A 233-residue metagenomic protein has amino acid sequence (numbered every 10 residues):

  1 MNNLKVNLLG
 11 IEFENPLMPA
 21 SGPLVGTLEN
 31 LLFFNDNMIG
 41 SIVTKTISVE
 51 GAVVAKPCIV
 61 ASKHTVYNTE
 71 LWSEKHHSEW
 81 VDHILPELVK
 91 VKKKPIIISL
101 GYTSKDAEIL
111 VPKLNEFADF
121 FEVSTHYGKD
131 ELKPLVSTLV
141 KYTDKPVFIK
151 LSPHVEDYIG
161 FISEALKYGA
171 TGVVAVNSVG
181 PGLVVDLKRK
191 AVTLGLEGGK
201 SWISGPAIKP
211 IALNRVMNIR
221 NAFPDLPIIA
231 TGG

Functional and structural regions predicted by a protein language model:
N2, A52-K56, H77-D82, S104-K105 (+5 more regions): Active-site-adjacent beta->alpha loops and helix N-cap segments on the catalytic face of soluble alpha/beta enzymes
N2-N7, L28-V91: Glycine-rich, positively charged N-terminal anion/phosphate-binding segment
N7, V81-K92, V136-D144, L166 (+1 more regions): Surface-exposed amphipathic alpha-helices with a cationic face
N15-S21, G40-K45, I96-L100, F121-V123 (+3 more regions): Hydrophobic faces of well-ordered beta-strands that scaffold small-molecule active sites in alpha/beta enzyme cores
S21-G26, S99-D106, K145-Y168, G172: Active-site glycine- and acidic-residue-rich loops that bind and position anionic ligands or nucleotide-like cofactors
E29-F34, A107-N115, V155-Y168, M217-F223 (+1 more regions): Catalytic cores of alpha/beta
C58-D130: Active-site beta->alpha loop and helix N-cap motifs at the rims of alpha/beta catalytic domains
V66, V123-D130, L166-L226: Glycine/Thr-rich beta-alpha phosphate-binding loop at enzyme active sites
